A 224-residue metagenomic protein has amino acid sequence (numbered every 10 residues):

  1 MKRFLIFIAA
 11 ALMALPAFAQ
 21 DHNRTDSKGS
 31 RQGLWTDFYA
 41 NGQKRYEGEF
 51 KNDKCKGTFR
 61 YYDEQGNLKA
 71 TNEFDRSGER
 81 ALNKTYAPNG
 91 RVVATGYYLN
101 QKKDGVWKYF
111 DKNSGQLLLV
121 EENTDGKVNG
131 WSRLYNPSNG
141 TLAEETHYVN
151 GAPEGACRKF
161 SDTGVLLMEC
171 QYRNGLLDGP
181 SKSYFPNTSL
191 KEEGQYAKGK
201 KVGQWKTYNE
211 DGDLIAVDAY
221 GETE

Functional and structural regions predicted by a protein language model:
M1-F4: Positively charged n-region of N-terminal signal peptides that target proteins for export
I6-F7, A17: Cleavable N-terminal signal peptides
A10-A11: Short, linear, compositionally biased motifs with a strong N-terminal bias
A17-E224: Glycine/tyrosine- and acidic-biased, solvent-exposed loop/turn segments at the edges of beta-strands
